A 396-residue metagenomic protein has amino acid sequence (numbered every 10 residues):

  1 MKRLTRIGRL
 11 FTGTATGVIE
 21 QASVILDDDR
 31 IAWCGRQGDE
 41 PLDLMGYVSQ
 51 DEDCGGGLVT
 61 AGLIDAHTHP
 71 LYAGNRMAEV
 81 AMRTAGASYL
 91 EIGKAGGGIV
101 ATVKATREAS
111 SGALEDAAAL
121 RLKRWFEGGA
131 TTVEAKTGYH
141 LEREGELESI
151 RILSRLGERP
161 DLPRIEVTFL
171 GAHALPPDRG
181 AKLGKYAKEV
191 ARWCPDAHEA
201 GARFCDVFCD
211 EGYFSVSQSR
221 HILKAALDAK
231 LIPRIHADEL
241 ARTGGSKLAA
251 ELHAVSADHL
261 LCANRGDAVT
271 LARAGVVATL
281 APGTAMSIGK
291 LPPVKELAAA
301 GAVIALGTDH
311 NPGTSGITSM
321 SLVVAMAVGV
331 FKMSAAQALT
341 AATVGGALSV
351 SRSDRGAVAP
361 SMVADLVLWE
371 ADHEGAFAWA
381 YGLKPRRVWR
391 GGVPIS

Functional and structural regions predicted by a protein language model:
M1-D43: N-terminal metal-binding scaffold of metallo-dependent hydrolase/deaminase domains
R3-L4, S49-D53, V167, V388: Conserved beta-strand scaffold positions in the cores of enzyme catalytic domains, especially in NTP/NDP-utilizing
I7-G8, Q21, V48, C205 (+2 more regions): A structural signal for the main folded, soluble domain(s) of proteins
G8, V24, D29, G56 (+14 more regions): Divalent metal-coordination and catalytic microenvironments
C54-A117: Metal-associated gating/positioning segment near the N- to mid-region
T102-A117, K123, T131-T243: Metal-coordinating catalytic core of metallo-dependent amide/deamination hydrolases
I232-P233, R242-A357, W369-A376, I395-S396: Active-site-adjacent C-terminal substructures of enzyme catalytic domains
P385-S396: Short peripheral tails and domain-boundary helices/loops at the edges of structured domains
